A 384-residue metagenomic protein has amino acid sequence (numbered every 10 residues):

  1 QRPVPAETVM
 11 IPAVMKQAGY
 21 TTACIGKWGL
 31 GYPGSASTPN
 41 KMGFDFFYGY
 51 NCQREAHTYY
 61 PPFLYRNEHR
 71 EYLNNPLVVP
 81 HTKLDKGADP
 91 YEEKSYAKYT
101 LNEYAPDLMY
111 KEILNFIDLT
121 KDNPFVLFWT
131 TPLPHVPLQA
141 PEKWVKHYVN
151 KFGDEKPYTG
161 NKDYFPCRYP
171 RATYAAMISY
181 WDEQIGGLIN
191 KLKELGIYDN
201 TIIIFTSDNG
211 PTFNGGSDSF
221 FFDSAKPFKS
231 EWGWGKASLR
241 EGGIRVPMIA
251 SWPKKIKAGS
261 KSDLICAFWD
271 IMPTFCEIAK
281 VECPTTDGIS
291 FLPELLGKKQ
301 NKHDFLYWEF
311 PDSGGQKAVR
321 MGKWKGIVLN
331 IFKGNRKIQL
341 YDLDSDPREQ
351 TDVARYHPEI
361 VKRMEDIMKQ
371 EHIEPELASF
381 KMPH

Functional and structural regions predicted by a protein language model:
Q1-Q339, L343-H384: Formylglycine-dependent sulfatase
